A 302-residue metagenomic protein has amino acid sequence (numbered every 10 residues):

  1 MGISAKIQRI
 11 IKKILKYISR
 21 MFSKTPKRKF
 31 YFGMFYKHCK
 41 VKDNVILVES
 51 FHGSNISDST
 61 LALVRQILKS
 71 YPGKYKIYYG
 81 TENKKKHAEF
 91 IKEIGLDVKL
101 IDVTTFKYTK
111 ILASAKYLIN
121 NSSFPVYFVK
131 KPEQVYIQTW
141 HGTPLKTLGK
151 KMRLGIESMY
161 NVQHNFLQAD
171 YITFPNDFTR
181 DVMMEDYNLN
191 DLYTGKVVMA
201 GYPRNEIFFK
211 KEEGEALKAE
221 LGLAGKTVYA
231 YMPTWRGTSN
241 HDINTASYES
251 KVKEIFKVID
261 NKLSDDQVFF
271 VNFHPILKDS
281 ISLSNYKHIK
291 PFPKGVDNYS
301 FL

Functional and structural regions predicted by a protein language model:
M1-N44, H52: Membrane-proximal basic amphipathic "stem/tether" segments
F32-K42, F128, Q163, K218-G222 (+1 more regions): Short boundary motifs at domain starts and secondary-structure transition points
H38-L47, K74, E133, A224-T227: A short, charged/proline- and glycine-enriched loop that marks the coil->beta-strand transition at the N-terminal
L47-F209: Active-site and donor-binding regions of nucleotide-sugar-utilizing enzymes
S57-L63, Y202-S282: Conserved catalytic-core segment of nucleotide-activated headgroup transferases in glycan assembly
I91-L96, N240-N244, L283-K287: Short, basic, glycine/proline-bearing loop/turn elements
L96-V98, Q138, E215-L217, K287-I289: Short, hinge-like loop/turn segments at secondary-structure boundaries
I101-A115, F270, P275-L302: Donor nucleotide-activated moiety binding/catalytic core segment of transferases that use nucleotide-activated donors
